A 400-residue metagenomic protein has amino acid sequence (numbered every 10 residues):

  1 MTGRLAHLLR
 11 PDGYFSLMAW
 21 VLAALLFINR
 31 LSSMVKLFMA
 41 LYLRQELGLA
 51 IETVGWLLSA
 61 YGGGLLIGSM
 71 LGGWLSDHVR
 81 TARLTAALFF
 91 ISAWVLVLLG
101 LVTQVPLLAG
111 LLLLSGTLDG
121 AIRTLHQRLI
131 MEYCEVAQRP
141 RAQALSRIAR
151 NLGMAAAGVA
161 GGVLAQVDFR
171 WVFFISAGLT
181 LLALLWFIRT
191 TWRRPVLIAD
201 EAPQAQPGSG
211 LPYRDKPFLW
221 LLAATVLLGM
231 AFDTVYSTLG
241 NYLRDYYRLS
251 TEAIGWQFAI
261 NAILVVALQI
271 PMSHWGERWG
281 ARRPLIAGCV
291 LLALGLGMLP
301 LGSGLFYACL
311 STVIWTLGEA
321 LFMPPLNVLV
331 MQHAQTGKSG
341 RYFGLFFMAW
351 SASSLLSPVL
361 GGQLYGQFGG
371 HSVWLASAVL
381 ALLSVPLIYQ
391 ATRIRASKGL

Functional and structural regions predicted by a protein language model:
M1-S16, W192-A223: Juxtamembrane intracellular "pre-TM" segments in multi-pass secondary transporters
F15-G62, W220, A224, G229-S250 (+1 more regions): Helix-loop boundary and gating motifs at the non-cytosolic
M34, G62-L66, M70, M154-A155 (+2 more regions): Residue-level signature of mid-helix packing/kink "hotspots" within the transmembrane helices of 12-pass Major
L43-R44, L75-S76, V163-Q166, L243-R244 (+2 more regions): Interfacial helix-cap and linker-helix signal at transmembrane-aqueous boundaries of multi-pass secondary transporters
G68-R80, L268-G280, Y365: Helix-to-loop junctions at the C-terminal end of transmembrane segments in multipass secondary transporters
R83-V97, R283-G297: Structural signature of the two symmetry-related core transmembrane helices
G100-L111, P300-S311: Helix-loop junctions at membrane interfaces in 12-TM secondary transporters
L113-R150: Cytoplasmic helix-loop-helix junction between adjacent transmembrane helices in 12-TM secondary transporters
